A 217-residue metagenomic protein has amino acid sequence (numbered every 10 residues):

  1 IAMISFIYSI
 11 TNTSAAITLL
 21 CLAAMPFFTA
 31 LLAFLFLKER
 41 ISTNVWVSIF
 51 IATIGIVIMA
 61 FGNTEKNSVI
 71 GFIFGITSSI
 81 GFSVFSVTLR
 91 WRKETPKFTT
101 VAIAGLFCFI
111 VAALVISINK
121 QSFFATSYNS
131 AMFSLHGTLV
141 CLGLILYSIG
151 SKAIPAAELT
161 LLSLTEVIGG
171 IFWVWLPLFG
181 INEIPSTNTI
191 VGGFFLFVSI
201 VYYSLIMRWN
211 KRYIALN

Functional and structural regions predicted by a protein language model:
I1-I17, L22, I56-I58, S134 (+1 more regions): Specific transmembrane alpha-helical segments of multi-pass solute transporters/efflux pumps, especially DMT/EamA
I1-I4, A52-N67, F107-N129, W175-N182 (+1 more regions): Membrane-interface helix-cap regions at the ends of transmembrane helices in multi-pass membrane proteins
I1-I4, P26-L31, V57, I80-S83 (+6 more regions): Hydrophobic/small/kink-forming positions within alpha-helical transmembrane segments of polytopic membrane proteins
S9, L35-L37, I41, R92 (+4 more regions): Hydrophobic/aromatic residues within transmembrane alpha-helices of multi-pass small-molecule transporters
T18-A24, L89-F107, C141-L176: Helix-helix packing/entry segments at the starts of transmembrane helices
L19-L22, K38-I58, E65-F72, L176-S199: Loop-to-transmembrane alpha-helix entry segments
T29-A30, T64-K120, F133, L146 (+1 more regions): Transmembrane alpha-helical segments that form core, pore/gating elements of small-molecule transporters/exporters
F61, L164-N217: C-terminal-most transmembrane helix of multi-pass membrane proteins
